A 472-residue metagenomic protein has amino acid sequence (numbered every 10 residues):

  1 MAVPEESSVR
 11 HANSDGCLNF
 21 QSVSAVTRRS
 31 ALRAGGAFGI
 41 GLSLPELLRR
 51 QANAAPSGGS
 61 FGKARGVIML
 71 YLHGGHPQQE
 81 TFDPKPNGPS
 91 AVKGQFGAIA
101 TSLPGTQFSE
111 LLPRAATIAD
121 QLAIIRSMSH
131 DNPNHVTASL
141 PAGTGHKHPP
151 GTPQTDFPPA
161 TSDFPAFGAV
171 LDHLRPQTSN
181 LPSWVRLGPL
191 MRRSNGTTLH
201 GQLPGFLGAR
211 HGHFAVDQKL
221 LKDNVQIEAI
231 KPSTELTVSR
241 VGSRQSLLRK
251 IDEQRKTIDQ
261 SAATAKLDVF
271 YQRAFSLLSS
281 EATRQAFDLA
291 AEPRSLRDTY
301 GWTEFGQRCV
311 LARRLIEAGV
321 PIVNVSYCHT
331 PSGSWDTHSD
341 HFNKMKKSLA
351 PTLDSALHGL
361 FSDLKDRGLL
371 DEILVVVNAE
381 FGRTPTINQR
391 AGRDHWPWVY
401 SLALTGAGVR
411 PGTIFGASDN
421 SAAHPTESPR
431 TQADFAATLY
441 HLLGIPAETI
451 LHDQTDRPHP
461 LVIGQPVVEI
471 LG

Functional and structural regions predicted by a protein language model:
A2-G472: Ligand-binding pockets and gating/stacking loops
